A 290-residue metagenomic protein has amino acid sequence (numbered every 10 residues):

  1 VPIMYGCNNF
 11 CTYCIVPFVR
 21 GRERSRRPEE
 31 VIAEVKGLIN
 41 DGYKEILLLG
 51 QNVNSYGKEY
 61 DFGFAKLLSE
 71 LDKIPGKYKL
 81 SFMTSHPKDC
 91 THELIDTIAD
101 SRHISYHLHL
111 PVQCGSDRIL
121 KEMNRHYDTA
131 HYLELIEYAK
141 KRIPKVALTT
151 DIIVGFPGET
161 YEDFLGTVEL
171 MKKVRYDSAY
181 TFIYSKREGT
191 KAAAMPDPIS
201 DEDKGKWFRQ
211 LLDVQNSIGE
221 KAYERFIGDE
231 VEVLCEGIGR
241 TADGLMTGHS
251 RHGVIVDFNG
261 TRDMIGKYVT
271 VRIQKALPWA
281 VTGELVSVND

Functional and structural regions predicted by a protein language model:
V1-E29: Canonical Radical SAM [4Fe-4S] cluster-binding loop centered on the CxxxCxxC motif and its immediate flanking residues
V1-T12, K36-N40, K44-L47, V233: N-terminal pre-triad scaffold of radical SAM enzymes
C11, V31, L48, F82 (+7 more regions): Conserved, mostly hydrophobic/aromatic
E23-Y43: Small-residue (G/A/S/T)-rich helix-start motifs and N-terminal tracts that mark the onset
V31, F64, Y132, F164-T167 (+1 more regions): Aromatic/hydrophobic pocket-lining residues that form the small-molecule binding cavity in soluble enzyme cores
N40-Y161, K172: Conserved SAM/AdoMet-binding glycine-rich loop
G57-G76, M123, K186-S217: Radical SAM enzyme [4Fe-4S]-AdoMet core and its adjacent flexible, acidic and glycine-rich loops/tails across
A194-D290: Terminal RNA-binding accessory module
